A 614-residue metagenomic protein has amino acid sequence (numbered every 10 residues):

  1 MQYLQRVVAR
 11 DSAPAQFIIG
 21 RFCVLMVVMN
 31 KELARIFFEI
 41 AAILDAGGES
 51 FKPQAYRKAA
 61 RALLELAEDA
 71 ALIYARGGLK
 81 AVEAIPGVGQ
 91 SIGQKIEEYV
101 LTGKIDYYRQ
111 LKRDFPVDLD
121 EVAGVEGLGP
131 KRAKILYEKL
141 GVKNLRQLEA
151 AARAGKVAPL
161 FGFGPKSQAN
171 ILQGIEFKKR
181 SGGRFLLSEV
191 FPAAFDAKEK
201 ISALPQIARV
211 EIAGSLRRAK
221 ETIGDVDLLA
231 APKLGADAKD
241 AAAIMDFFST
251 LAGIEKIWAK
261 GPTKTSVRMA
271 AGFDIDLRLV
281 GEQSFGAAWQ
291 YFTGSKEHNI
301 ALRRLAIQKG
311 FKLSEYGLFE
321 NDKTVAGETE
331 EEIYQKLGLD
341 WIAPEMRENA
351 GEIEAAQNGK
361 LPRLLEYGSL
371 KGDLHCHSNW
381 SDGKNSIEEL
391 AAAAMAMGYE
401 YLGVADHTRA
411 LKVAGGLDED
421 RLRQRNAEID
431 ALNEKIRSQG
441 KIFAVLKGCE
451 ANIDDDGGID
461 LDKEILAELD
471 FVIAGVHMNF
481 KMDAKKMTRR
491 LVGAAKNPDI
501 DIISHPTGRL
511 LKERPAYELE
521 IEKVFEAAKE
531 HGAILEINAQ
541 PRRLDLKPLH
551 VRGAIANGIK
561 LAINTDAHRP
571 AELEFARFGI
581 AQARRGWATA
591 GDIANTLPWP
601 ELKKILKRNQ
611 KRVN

Functional and structural regions predicted by a protein language model:
M29-I36: Short amphipathic alpha-helical heptad-repeat segments
L44, S50-T265, G272, L277 (+7 more regions): Accessory alpha-helical DNA-binding modules that contact the DNA backbone or grooves
A219-F311, E315-S378, K384-L402, R409-F443 (+1 more regions): Charged catalytic cores and adjacent phosphate/nucleic-acid-binding surfaces used for phosphate/nucleic-acid chemistry
